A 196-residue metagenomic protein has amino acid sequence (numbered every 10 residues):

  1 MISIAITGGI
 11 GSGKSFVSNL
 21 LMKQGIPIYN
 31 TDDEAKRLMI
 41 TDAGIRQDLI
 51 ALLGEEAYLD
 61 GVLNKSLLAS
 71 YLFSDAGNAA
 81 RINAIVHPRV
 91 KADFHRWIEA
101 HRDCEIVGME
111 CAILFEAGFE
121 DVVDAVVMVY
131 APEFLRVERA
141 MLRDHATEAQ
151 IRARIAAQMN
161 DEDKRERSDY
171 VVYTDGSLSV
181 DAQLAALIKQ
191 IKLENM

Functional and structural regions predicted by a protein language model:
M1-D33: Walker A (P-loop) phosphate-binding motif
I2-I4, E105-M109: Generic beta-sheet signal
S3, S18, T31, R46 (+8 more regions): A general structural signal for well-ordered alpha-helical segments in protein cores
D33-K36, A57, P132-F134, A153-A156: Short, acidic/turn-prone active-site loops that include or flank metal/cofactor- and phosphate-binding residues
K36-D103: ATP-dependent small-molecule kinase phosphotransfer cores that center on conserved nucleotide phosphate-binding segments
P88-A92, V107-A112, R152-A157: Short gly/ser/thr-rich secondary-structure transition/capping motifs
R96-I106, E120-V129, E133-A149, A156 (+1 more regions): NTP-dependent small-molecule kinase module
E116-G118: Charged, compositionally biased, marginally structured helical/coil segments
